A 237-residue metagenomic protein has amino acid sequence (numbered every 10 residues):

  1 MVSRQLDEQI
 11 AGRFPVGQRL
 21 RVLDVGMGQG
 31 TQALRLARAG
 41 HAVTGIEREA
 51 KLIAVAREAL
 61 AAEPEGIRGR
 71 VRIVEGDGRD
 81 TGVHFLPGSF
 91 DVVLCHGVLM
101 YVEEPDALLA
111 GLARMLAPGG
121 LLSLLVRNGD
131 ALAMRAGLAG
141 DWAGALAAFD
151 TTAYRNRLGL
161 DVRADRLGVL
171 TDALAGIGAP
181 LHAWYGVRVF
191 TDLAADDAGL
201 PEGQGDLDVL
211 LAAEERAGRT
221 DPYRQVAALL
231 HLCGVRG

Functional and structural regions predicted by a protein language model:
M1-Q18: Conserved alpha-helix/loop element of class I SAM-dependent methyltransferases that forms part of the SAM/SAH-binding
Q18-G26: Conserved class I S-adenosyl-L-methionine
T31, R35-T81: Class I SAM-dependent methyltransferase SAM/SAH-binding core
L94: A conserved beta-strand element that flanks and buttresses the S-adenosyl-L-methionine
D106-L121: A short glycine-rich, Lys/Arg-flanked "PGG" loop and its adjoining helix->strand segment in the class I
L121-D150: Conserved class I S-adenosyl-L-methionine
L160-G178, W184: Short alpha-helix
A183-G237: Conserved Class I S-adenosyl-L-methionine
